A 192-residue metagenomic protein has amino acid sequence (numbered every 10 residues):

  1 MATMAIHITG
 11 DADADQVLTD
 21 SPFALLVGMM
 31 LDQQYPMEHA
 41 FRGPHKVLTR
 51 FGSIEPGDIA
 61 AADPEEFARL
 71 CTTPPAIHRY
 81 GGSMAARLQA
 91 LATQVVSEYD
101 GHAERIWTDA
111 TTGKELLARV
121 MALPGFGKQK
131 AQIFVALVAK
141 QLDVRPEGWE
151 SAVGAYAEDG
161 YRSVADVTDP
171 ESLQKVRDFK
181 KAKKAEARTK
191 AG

Functional and structural regions predicted by a protein language model:
M1-D15, D20, G113-L117, K128-G192: C-terminal accessory module of base-excision DNA glycosylases/AP lyases that mediates lesion recognition and DNA
D13-A24, Q34-P36, H78-S83: Structural motif
L26-M30: Short, aromatic/basic-rich helix-turn unit that serves as a nucleic-acid recognition element
Y35-H39, G52, V96-Y99, L142-D143: Short alpha-helix boundary/capping elements
F41-V47: Short Gly/aromatic-enriched secondary-structure transition segments
V47, F51-M121: Alpha-helical ds-nucleic-acid-binding substructure associated with the helix-hairpin-helix region of base-excision DNA
